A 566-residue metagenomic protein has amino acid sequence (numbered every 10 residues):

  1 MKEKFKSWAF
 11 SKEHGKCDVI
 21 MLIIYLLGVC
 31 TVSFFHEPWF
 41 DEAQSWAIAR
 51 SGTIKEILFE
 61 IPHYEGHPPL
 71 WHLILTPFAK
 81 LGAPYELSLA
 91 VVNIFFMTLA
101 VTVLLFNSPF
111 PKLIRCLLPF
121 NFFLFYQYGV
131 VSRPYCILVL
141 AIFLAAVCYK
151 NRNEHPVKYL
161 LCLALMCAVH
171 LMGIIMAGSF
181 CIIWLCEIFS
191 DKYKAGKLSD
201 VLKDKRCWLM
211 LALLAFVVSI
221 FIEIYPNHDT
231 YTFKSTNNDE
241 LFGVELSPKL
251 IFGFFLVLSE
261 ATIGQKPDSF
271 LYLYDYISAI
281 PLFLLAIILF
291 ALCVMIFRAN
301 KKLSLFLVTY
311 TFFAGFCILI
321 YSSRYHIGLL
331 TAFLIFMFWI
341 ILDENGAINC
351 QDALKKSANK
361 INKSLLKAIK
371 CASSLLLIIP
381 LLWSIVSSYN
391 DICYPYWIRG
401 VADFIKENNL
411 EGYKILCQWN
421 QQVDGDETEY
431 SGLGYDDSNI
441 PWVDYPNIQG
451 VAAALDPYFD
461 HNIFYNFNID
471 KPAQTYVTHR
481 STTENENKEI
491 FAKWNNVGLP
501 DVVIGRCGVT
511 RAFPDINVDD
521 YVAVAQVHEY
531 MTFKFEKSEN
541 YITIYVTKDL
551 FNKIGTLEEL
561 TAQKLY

Functional and structural regions predicted by a protein language model:
H14, D18, L104-L124, V139-L140: Transmembrane-helix signature of polytopic, membrane-embedded enzymes that assemble or transfer cell-envelope glycans
I20, L213, I287, G346-I385: Signature aromatic-anchored transmembrane alpha helix within multi-pass, membrane-resident enzymes that catalyze glycan
L27, L124-Y126, F143-L144, P156-I182 (+1 more regions): Membrane-interface alpha helices of multi-pass inner-membrane proteins
W46-A49, I54-V91, F95, F254: Short hydrophobic/aromatic helix or loop-helix immediately within or flanking a transmembrane segment in polytopic
V91-C116, F290-V294: Transmembrane-helix motifs of polytopic, lipid-linked glycan transferases
V130-C136: Short acidic/glycine- and proline-prone juxtamembrane loop motifs at membrane-interface regions of multi-pass membrane
F143-K158, I188-S190: Membrane-interface transmembrane helices that cradle and orient dolichyl/undecaprenyl
Q421, L433-Y566: Luminal/periplasmic acceptor-recognition loop/helix of membrane-associated glycosyltransferases
